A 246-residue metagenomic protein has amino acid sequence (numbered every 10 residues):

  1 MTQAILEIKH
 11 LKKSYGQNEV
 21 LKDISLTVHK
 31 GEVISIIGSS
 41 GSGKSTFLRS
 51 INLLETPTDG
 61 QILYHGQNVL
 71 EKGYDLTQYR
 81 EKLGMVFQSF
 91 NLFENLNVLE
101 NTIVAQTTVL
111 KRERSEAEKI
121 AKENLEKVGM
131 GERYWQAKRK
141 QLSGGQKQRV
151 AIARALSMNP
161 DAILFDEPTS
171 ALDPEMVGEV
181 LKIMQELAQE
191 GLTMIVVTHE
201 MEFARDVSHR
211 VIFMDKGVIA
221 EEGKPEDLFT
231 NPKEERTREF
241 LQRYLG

Functional and structural regions predicted by a protein language model:
N52: Helix-to-loop junction immediately C-terminal to a conserved catalytic motif
G60-E71: Conserved ABC transporter NBD signature motif
N68, R114-R133: Conserved ABC ATPase "signature" region
V69-G84, N231-P232: ABC ATPase NBD coupling module
K138-L142, Q146: Conserved ABC ATPase signature
N159: Conserved catalytic motifs of ABC-family nucleotide-binding domains
